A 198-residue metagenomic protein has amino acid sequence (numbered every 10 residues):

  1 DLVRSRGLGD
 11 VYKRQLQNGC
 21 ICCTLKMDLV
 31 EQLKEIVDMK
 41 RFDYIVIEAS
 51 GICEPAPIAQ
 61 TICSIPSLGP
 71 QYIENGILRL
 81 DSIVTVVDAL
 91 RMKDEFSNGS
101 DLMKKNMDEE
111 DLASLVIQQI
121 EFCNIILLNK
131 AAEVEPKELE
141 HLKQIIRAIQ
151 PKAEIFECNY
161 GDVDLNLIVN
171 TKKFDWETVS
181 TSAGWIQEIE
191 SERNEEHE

Functional and structural regions predicted by a protein language model:
D1-Y12: Single conserved hydrophobic/aromatic residue that forms the stacking wall/gate of nucleotide- or nucleobase-binding
S5, C53-Q60, R91-F96, V134-L139 (+1 more regions): Switch/connector loops and helix/strand junctions flanking conserved nucleotide-binding motifs in nucleotide-processing
D10-V30, K34, I52, A56-P57 (+2 more regions): P-loop/Walker-type NTP enzyme "switch/lid" segment
K13, I83-V84, I126-L127: Short, well-ordered beta-strand core segments
C20-R79: Phosphate-binding/switch loop-helix module in NTP-utilizing enzymes
R41-F42, L78-S82, F122, Q150-A153: Short glycine-/polar-rich loops that comprise or flank the Walker A/P-loop and associated switch/sensor motifs
S64-N75, R79, M92-V116: Substrate-gripping "pore-loop 1 plus following alpha2 helix"
K104-E198: C-terminal accessory "lid"/substrate-recognition subdomains
